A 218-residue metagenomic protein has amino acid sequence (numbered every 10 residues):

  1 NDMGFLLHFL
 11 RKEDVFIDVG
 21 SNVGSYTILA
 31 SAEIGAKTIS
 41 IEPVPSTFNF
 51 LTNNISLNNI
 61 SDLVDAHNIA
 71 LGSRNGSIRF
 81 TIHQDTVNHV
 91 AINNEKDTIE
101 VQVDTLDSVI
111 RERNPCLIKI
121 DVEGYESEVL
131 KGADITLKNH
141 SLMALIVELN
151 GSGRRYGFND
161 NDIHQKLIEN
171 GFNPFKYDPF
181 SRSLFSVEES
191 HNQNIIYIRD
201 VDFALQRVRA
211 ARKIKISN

Functional and structural regions predicted by a protein language model:
N1-N218: Phosphate/nucleotide-binding beta-alpha loop and adjacent structural elements of enzyme active sites
